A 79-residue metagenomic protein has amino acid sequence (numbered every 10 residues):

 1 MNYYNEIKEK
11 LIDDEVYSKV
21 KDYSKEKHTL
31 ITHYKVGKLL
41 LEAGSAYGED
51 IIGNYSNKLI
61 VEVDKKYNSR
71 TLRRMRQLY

Functional and structural regions predicted by a protein language model:
M1-Y79: Basic, low-complexity intrinsically disordered segments
